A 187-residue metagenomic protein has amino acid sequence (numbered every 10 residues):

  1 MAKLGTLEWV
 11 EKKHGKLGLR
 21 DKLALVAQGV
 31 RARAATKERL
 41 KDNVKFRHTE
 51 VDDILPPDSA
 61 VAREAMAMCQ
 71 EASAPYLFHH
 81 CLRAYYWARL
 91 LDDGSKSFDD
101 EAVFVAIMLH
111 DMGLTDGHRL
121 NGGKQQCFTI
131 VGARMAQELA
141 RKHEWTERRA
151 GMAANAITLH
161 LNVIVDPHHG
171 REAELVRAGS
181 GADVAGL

Functional and structural regions predicted by a protein language model:
A2-K16, R20, A173-L187: A structured, mid-to-C-terminal "fold-capping" secondary-structure block
G18, S59, P167-G170: Intrinsic-disorder/low-complexity, polar/charged segments
R20-T115: Acidic/His-rich, divalent-metal-binding segments that scaffold phosphate/diphosphate chemistry
A102-L187: Divalent metal-dependent catalytic cores for phosphoryl transfer on phosphate-bearing substrates
